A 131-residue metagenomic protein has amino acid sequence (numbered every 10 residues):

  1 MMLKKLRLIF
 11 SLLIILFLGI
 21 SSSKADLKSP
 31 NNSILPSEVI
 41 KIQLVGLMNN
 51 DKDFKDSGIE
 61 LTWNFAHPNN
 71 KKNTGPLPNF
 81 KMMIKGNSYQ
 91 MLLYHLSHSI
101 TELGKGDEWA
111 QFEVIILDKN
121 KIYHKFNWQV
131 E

Functional and structural regions predicted by a protein language model:
M2-F10: Bacterial N-terminal signal peptides that target proteins for export
S11-G19: Bacterial N-terminal signal peptides
L16, P30, G46-N49, D53 (+1 more regions): Short N-terminal micro-motifs specific to bacterial/archaeal maturation and metal-cluster initiation sites
I20-A25: Sec/Tat signal peptide C-region and signal peptidase I cleavage site
D26-E38: N-terminal low-complexity, Pro/Thr/Ser-rich intrinsically disordered segments that act as propeptides or flexible
L35-D51, F65: Short, aromatic-enriched amphipathic alpha-helices that serve as compact interaction elements
D53-D107: Short solvent-exposed beta->alpha transition segments
E102-E131: Exposed beta-sheet edge and beta->alpha loop/turn motif
